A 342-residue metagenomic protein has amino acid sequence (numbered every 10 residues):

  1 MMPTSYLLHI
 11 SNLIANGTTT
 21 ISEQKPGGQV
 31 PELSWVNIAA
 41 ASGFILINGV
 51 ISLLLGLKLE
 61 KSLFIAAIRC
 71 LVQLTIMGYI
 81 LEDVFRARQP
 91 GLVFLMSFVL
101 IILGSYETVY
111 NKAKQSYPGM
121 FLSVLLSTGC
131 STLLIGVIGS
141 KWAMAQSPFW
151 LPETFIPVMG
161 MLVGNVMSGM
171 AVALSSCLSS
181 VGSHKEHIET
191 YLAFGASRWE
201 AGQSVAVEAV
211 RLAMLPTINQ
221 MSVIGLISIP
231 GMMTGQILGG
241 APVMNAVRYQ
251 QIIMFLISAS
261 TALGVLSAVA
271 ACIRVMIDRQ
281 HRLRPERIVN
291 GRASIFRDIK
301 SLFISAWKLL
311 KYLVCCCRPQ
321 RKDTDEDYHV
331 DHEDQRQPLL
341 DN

Functional and structural regions predicted by a protein language model:
M1-K25: Extracellular/lumenal N-termini and interhelical loops of multi-pass eukaryotic membrane proteins
P31-G43, A87-I102: Structural signature of hydrophobic alpha-helical transmembrane segments
L33-A40, L92, Q115-A173: Loop-to-helix entry region at the N-terminal start of transmembrane alpha-helices in multi-pass membrane transporters
G49-K61, S105-Q115: C-terminal ends of transmembrane helices
I156-G160, P216, M232, N245-A270: Pore-lining and gate-forming transmembrane alpha-helices of multi-pass membrane transport proteins
S176-L212: Short cytoplasmic-facing helical segments at TM-TM junctions of multi-pass membrane proteins
A201-I229: Transmembrane alpha-helices
L256-S301: Hydrophobic alpha-helical transmembrane segments of membrane transport and translocation systems, primarily multi-pass
